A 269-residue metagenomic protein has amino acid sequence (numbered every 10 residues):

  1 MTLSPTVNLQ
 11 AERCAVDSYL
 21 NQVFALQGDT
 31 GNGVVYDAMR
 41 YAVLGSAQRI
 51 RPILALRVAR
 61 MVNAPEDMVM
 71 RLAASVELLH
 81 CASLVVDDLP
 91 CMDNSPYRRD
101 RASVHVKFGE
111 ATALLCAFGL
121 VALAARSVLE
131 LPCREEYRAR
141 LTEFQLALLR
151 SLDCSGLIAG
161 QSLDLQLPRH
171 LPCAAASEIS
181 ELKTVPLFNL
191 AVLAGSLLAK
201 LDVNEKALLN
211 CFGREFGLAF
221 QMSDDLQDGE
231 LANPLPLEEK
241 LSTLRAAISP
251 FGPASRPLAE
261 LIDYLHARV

Functional and structural regions predicted by a protein language model:
M1-V269: All-alpha prenyltransferase/terpene-synthase fold signal
